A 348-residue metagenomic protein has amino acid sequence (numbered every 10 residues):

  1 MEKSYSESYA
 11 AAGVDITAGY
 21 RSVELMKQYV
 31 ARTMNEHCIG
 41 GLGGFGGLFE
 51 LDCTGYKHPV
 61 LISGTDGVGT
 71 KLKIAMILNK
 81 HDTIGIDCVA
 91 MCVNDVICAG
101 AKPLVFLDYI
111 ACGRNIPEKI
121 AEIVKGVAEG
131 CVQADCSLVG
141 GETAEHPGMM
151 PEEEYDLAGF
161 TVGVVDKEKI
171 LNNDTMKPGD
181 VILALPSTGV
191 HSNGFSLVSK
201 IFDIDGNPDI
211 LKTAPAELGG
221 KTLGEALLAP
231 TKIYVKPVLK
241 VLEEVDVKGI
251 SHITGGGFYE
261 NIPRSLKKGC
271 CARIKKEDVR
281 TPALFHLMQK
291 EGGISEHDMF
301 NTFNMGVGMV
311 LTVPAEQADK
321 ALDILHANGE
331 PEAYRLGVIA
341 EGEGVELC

Functional and structural regions predicted by a protein language model:
E2-A12, K119-S137, M150-L157, P208-L211 (+2 more regions): Glycine-/charge-enriched secondary-structure boundary and capping motifs
E2-H37: N-terminal amphipathic/basic leader segments beginning at the initiator methionine
D15, D66, G179, H252 (+1 more regions): Residue-level signature of catalytic and energy-coupling elements of molecular machines, predominantly ATP/GTP-dependent
S22, M26, L48, C92-V93 (+5 more regions): Buried hydrophobic packing segments
V23, A121-V124, F195: Hydrophobic face of alpha-helices
V23, G55, G69, E145 (+3 more regions): Residue-level detector of flexible, active-site-proximal loop/helix-junction positions within diverse enzyme catalytic
Q28-T188: Glycine-rich phosphate/pyrophosphate-binding loop regions near the starts of catalytic domains
D156, K169-G220: Short, acidic (Asp/Glu-rich) active-site segment that either coordinates a divalent metal cofactor
